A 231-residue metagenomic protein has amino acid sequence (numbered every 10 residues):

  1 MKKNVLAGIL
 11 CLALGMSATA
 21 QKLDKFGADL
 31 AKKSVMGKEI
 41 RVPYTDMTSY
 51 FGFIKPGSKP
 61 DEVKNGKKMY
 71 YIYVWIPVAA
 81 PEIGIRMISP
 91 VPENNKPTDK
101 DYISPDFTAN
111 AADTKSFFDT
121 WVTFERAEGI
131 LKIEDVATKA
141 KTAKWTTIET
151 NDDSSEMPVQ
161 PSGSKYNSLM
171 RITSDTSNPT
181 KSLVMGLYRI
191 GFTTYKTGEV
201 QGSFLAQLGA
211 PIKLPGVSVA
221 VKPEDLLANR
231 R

Functional and structural regions predicted by a protein language model:
M1-N4: Positively charged n-region of N-terminal signal peptides that target proteins for export
A7-G15: Bacterial N-terminal signal peptides
M16-A20: Sec/Tat signal peptide C-region and signal peptidase I cleavage site
K22-Y44, I72-Y73, E93-N95, D99-R231: C-terminal edge strands of extracellular/lumenal beta-sandwich accessory domains
Y50-K55: N-terminal low-complexity, intrinsically disordered segments
P56-K68: Extracellular beta-rich ligand/substrate-recognition surface
K67, I76-G84: Extended extracellular/luminal ectodomain segments enriched in beta-structured repeat modules
V78, M87-V91, T194-K196: A mature extracytoplasmic/lumenal domain signature
